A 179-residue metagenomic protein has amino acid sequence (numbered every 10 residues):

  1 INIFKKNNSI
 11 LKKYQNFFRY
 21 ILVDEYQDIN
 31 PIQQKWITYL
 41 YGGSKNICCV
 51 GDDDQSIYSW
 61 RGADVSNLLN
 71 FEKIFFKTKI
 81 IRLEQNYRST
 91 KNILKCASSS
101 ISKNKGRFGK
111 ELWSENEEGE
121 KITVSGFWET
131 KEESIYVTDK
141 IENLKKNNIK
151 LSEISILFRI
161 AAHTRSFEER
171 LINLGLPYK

Functional and structural regions predicted by a protein language model:
I1-N70, Q85-S89: Conserved helicase NTPase motor core
N8, F76-K79, E84-P177: Helicase P-loop NTPase motor core
